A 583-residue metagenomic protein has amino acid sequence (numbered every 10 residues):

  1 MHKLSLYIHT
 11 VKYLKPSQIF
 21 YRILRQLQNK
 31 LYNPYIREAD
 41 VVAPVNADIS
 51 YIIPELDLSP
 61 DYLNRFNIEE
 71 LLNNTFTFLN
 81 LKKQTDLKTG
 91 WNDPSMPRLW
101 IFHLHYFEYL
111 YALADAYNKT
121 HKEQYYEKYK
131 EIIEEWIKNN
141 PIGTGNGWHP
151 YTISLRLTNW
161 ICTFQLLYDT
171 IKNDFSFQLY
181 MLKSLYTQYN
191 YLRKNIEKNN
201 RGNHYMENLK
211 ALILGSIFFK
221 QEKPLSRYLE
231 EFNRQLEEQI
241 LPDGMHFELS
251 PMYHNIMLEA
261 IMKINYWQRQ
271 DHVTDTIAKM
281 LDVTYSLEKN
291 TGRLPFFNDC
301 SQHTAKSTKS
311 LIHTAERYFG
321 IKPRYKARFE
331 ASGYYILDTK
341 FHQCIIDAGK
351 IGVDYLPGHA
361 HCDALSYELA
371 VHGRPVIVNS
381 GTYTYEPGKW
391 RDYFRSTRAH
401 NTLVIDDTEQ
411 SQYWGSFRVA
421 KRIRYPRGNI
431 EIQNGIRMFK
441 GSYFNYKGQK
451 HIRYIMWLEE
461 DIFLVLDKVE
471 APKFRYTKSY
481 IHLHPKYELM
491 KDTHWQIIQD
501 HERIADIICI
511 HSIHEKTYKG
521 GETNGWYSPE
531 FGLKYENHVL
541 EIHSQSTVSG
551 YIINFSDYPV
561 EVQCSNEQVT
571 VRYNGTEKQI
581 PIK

Functional and structural regions predicted by a protein language model:
M1-H2, T10, S154, G202 (+1 more regions): CBM-like, beta-strand-rich accessory domains located in the C-terminal region of large, secreted polysaccharide-active
M1-K83: Extreme N-terminal leader/anchor segments
F76-H103, A114-K119: Asp/Glu-centered strand-loop micro-motifs enriched in Gly/Pro and often flanked by an aromatic residue
T85, I346-D347, V378-N379, D506-I507 (+1 more regions): Short capping micro-motif at the N-terminus of alpha-helices
R98-I277: Aromatic-lined, polymer-binding surfaces characteristic of secreted/periplasmic polysaccharide-degrading enzymes
E207, A360-A364, R398-H400: Short, solvent-exposed loop/turn segments at the edges of secondary structure
L241, M245-V378, I430-Q433, R437-M438 (+3 more regions): Carbohydrate-active enzyme catalytic cores, enriched for enzymes that act on polyanionic acidic polysaccharides
V378-S380, Y385-P387: Cytochrome P450 core scaffold surrounding the K-helix E-X-X-R motif and the conserved "meander" helix-loop region
